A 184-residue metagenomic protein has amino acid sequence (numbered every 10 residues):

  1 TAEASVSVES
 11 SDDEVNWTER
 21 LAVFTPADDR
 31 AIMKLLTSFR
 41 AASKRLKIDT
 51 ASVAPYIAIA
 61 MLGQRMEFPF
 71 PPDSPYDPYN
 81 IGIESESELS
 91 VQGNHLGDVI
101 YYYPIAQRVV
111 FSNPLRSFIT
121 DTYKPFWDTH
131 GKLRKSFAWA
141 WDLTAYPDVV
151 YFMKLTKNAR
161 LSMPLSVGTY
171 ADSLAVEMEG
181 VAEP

Functional and structural regions predicted by a protein language model:
T1-S5, D12-P184: Extracellular/virion structural assembly segments
